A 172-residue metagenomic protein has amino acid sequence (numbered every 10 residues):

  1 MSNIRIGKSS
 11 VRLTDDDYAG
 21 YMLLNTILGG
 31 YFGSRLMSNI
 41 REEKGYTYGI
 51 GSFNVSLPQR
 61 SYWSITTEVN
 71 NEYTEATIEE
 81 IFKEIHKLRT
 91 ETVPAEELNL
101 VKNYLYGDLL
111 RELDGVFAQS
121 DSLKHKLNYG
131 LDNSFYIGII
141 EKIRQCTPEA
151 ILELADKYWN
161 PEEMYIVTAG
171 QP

Functional and structural regions predicted by a protein language model:
M1-R35: His/Glu-based metal-binding/catalytic segments typifying zinc-dependent metallopeptidases
R5-V11, R41-T90, A95-Q145, P161-G170: M16 family metallopeptidases and their MPP-like homologs
M22, I151, I166: Short, conserved catalytic/metal-binding micro-motifs enriched in Asp/Glu and His
S38: Active-site phosphate/pyrophosphate- and oxyanion-stabilizing loops and adjacent acidic/basic residues in soluble
T147-D156: Low-complexity, intrinsically disordered Gly/Pro/Thr-rich segments
